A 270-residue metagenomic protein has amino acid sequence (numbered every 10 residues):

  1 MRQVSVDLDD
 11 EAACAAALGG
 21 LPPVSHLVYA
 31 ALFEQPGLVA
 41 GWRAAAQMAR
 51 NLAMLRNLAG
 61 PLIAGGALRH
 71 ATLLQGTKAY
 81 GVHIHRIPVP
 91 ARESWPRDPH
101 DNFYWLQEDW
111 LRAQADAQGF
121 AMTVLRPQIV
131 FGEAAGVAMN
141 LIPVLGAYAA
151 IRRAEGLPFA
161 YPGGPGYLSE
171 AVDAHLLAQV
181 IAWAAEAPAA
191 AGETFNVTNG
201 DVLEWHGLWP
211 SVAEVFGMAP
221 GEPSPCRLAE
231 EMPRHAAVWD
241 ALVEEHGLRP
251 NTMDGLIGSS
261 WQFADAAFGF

Functional and structural regions predicted by a protein language model:
R2-A53: NAD(P)H-binding glycine-rich loop region in Rossmannoid oxidoreductase-like domains and their noncatalytic homologs
D9, R50-A53, N102, V172-H175 (+2 more regions): Residue-level signal for the nucleotide or nucleotide-sugar donor/cofactor binding architecture
P36, G76-R86, V130-A134: Conserved catalytic-site region of short-chain dehydrogenase/reductase
A40-L62, G66, T72, K78 (+2 more regions): Short alpha-helix in the Rossmann-fold core of NAD(P)-dependent oxidoreductases
W42-A45, I84-F131: Catalytic helix-loop patch of NAD(P)-dependent Rossmann-fold dehydrogenases
A113, Q118-Q179: NAD(P)-dependent short-chain dehydrogenase/reductase
A178-F263, G269: Mid/C-terminal beta-alpha module of Rossmann-like enzyme folds, strongest in SDR-family dehydrogenases/epimerases
